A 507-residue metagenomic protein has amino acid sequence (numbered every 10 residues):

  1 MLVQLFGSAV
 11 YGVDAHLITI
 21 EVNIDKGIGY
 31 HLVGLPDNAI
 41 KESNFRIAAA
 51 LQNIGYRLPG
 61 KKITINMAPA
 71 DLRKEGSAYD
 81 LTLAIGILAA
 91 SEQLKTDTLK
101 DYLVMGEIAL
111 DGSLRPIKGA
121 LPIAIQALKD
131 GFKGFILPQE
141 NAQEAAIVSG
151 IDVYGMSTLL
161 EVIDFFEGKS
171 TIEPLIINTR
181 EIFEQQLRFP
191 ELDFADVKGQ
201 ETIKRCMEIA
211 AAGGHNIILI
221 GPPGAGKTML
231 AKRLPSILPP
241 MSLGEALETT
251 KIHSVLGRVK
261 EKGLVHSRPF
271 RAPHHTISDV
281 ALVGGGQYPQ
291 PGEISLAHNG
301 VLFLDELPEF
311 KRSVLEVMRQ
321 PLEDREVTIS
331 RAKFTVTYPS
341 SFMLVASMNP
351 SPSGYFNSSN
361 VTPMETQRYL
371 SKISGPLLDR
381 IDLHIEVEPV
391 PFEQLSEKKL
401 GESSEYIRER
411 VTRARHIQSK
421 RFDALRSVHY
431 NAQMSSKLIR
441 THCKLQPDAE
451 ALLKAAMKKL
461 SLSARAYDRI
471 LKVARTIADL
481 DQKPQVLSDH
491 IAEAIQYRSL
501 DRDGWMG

Functional and structural regions predicted by a protein language model:
M1-I218, P222-A225, S330, A466-Y467 (+1 more regions): Peripheral, non-AAA+ core regions of ATP-driven protein-machinery
I18-I24, L282, D382-I385: Short beta-strand elements
A39-N44, P59, N66-G76, Y288-P289 (+1 more regions): Basic, amphipathic alpha-helical bundle interface domains used for macromolecular binding and assembly
S170-I209, G213, P240-I294: P-loop NTPase nucleotide-binding/switch module
L219-R258, D324: Walker A/P-loop
G221, G284, E306: The Walker A (P-loop) glycine that initiates the GxxxxGKT/S ATP-binding motif of P-loop NTPases
N299, D305-L307, V317: Walker B catalytic acidic pair
